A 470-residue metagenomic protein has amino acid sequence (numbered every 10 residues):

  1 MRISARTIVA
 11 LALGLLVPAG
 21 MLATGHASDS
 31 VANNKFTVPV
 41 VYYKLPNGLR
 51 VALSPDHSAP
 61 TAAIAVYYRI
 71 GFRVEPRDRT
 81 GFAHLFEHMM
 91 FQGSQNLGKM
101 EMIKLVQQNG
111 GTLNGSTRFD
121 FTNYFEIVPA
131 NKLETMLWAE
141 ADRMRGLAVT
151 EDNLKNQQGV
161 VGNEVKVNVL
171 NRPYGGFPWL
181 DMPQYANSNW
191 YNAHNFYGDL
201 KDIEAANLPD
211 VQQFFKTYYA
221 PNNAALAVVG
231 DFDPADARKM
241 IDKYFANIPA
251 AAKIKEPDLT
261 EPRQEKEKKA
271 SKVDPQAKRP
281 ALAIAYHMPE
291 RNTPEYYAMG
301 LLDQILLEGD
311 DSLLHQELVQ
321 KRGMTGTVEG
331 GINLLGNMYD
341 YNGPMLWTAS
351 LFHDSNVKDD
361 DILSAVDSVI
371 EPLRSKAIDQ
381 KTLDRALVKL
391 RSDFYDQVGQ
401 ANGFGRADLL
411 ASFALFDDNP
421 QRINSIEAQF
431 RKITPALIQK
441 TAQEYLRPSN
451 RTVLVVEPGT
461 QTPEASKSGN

Functional and structural regions predicted by a protein language model:
M1-R6: Positively charged n-region of N-terminal signal peptides that target proteins for export
V9-G20: Bacterial N-terminal signal peptides
A23-A27: Boundary at the C-terminal end of the N-terminal hydrophobic targeting segment
S28-Y42, D181-A224, E256-E261, E290-N292 (+3 more regions): Histidine-acidic residue clusters that define the catalytic metal-binding segment of zinc metallopeptidase domains
N33-A59: N- or domain-start disorder-to-order transition segments that initiate the globular core
S54, A59-R77, G81-L85, K99-M144 (+6 more regions): M16 family metallopeptidases and their MPP-like homologs
Q92-Q95, M144-N153, S375-I378: Short, polar/flexible loop-turn hinges at active-site or ligand-entry regions and domain interfaces
S188, P221, A225-E290, P448 (+1 more regions): An aromatic/glycine/proline-enriched structural segment found at the starts of mature extracellular/organellar domains
